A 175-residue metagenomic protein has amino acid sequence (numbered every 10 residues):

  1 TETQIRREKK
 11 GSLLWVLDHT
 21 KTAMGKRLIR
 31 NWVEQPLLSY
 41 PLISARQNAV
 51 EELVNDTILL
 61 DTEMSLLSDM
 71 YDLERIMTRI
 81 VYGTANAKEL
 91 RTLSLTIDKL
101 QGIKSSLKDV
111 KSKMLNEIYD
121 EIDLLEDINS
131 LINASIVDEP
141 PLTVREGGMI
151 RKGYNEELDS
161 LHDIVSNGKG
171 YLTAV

Functional and structural regions predicted by a protein language model:
T1-V175: Alpha-helical bundle segments enriched in helix-capping/polar residues
